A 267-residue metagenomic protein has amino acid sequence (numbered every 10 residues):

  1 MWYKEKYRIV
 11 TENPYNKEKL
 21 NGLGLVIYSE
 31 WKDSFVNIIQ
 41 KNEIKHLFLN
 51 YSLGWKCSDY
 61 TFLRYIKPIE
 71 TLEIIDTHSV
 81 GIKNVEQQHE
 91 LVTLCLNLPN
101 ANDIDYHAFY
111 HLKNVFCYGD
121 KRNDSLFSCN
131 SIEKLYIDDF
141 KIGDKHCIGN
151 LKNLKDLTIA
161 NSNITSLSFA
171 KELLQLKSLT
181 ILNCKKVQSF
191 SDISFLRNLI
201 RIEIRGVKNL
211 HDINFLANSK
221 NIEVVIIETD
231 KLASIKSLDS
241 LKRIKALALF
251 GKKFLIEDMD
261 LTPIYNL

Functional and structural regions predicted by a protein language model:
W2-F35, E43-R64, P68-G81, E90-S125 (+6 more regions): Concave beta-strand-loop units of leucine-rich repeat
